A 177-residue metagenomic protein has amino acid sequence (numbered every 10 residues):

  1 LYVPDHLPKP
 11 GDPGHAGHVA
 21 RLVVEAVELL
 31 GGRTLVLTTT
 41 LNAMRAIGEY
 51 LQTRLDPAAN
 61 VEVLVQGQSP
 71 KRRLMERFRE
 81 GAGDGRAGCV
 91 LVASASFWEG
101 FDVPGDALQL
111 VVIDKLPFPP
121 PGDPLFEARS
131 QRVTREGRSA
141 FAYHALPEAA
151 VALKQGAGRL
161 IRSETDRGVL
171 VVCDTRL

Functional and structural regions predicted by a protein language model:
L1-L177: ASCE RecA-like P-loop NTPase motor cores that couple ATP hydrolysis to mechanical translocation on nucleic acids
